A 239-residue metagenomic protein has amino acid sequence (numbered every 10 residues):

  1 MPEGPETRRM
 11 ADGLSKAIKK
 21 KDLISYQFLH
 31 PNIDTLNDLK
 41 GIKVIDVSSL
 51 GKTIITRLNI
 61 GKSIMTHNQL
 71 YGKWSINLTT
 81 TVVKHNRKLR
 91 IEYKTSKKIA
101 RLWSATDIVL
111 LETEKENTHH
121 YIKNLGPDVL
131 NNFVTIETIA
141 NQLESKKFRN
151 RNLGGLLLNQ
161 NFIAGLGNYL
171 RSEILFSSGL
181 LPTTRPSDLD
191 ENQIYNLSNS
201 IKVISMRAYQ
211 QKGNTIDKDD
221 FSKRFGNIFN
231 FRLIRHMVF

Functional and structural regions predicted by a protein language model:
M1-W103, D107-L111: A cross-family signal for N-terminal binding/gating loops and helix N-caps that shape access to the active site
E3-E6, M10, K19, T118-Y121 (+5 more regions): Alpha-helical structural motif
G4, G13, G41, G51 (+8 more regions): Residue-identity detector for glycine
D22-T35, S48, Q142-F239: Basic, nucleic-acid-binding surfaces and adjacent catalytic neighborhoods in DNA/RNA-processing proteins
L39, L125, L189: Short clusters of hydrophobic/aromatic residues that line enzyme substrate/ligand-binding pockets
I64-G165, L170-S177: Phosphate/anion-contacting hairpin/loop surfaces
